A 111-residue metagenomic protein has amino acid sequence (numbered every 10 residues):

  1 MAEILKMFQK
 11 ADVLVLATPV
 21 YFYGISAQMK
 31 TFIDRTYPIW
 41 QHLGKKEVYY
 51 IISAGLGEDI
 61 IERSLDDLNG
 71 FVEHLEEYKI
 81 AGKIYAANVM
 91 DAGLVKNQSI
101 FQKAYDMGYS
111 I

Functional and structural regions predicted by a protein language model:
M1-H74: Helix-loop-strand module that forms the ligand-binding subsite of alpha/beta enzymes
N69-I111: Glycine-rich phosphate/pyrophosphate-binding loop and the adjoining helix
